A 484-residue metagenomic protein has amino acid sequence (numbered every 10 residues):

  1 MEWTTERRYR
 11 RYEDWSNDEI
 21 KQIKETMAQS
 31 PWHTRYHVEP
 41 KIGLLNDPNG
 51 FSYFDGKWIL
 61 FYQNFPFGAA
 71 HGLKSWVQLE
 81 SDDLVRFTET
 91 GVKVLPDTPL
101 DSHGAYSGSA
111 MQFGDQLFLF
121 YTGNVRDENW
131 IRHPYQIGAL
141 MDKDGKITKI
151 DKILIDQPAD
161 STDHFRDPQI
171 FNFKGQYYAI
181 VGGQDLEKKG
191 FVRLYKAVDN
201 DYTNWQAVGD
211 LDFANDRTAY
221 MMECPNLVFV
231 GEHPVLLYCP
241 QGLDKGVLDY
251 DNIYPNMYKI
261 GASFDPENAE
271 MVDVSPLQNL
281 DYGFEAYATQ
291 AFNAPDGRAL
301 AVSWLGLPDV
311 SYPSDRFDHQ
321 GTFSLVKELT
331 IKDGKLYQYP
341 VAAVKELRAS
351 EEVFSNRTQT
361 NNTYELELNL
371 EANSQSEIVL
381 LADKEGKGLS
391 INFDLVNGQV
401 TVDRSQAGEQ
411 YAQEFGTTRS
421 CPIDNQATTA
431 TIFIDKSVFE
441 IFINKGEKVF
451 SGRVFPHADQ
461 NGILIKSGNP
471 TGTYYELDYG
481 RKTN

Functional and structural regions predicted by a protein language model:
M1-H103, S107, M111-D167, N172-T218 (+4 more regions): Beta-rich carbohydrate-recognition and catalytic domains
W3, I20, K24, M257-N484: Beta-rich accessory regions
